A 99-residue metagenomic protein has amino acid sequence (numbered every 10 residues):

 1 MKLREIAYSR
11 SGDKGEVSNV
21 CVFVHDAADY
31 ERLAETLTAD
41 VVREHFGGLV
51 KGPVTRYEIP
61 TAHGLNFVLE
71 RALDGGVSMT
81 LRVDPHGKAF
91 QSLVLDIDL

Functional and structural regions predicted by a protein language model:
M1-L99: Long, contiguous binding/interaction regions
